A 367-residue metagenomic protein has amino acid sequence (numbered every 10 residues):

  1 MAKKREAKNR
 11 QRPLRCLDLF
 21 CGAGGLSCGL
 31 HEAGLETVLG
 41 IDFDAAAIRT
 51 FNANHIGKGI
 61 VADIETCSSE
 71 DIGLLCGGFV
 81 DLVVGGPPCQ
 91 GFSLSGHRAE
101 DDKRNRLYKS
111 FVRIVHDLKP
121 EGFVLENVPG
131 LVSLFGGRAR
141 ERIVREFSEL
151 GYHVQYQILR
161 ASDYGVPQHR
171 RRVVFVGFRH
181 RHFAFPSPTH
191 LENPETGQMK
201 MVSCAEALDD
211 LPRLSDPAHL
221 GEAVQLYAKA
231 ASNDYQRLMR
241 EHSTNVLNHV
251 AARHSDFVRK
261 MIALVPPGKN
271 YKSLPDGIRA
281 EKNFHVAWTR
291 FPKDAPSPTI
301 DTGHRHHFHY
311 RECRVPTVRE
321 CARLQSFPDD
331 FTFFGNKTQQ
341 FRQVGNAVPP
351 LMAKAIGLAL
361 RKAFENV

Functional and structural regions predicted by a protein language model:
K3-K119, P129-S133, R138-E141, S148: Core alpha/beta nucleotide-donor-binding catalytic domains of modification enzymes
L19, V132, G136, Y164 (+4 more regions): Aromatic-acidic/polar surface patches that form glycan- and anion
E70-F79, F92-A280: Class I S-adenosyl-L-methionine
V84-C89, R179, H304, P328-D329: Short, small-residue-rich loop/turn micro-motifs
P87-P88, P120, P167, P328 (+1 more regions): Proline-centered helix-kink/hinge sites
Y227-V367: C-terminal target-recognition/interaction regions appended to catalytic cores
